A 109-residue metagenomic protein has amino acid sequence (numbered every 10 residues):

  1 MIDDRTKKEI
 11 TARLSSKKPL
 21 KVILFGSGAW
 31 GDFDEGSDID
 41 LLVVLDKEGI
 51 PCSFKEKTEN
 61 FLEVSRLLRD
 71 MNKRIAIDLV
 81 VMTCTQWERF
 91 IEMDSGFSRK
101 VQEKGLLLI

Functional and structural regions predicted by a protein language model:
M1-K21, W30-E35, D46-I109: Catalytic core of pol beta-like nucleotidyltransferases
F25-S27: Glycine-rich beta-strand-to-loop/alpha-helix junction loops that act as flexible
D40-V44: Short beta-strand->loop micro-motif that forms the acidic, two-metal-ion catalytic signature in nucleotide-processing
